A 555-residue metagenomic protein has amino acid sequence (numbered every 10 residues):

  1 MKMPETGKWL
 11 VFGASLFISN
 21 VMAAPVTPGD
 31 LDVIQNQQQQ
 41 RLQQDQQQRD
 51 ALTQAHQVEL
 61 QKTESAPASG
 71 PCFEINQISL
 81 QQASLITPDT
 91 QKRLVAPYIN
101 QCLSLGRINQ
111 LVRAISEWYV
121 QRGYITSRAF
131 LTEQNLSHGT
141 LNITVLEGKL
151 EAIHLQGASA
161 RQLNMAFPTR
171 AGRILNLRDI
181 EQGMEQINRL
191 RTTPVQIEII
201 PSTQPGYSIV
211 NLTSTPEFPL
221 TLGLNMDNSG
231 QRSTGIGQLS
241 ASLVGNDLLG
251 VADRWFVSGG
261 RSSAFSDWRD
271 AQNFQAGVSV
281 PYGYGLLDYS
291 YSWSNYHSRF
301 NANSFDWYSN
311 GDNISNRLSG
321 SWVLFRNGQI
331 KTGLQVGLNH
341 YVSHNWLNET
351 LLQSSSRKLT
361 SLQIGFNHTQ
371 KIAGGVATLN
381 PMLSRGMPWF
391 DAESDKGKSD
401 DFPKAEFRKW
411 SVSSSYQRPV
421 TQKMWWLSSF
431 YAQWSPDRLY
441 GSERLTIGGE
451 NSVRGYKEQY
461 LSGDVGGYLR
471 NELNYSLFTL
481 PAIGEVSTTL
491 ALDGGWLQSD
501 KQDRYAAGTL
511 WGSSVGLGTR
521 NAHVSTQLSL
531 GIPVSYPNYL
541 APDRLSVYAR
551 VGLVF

Functional and structural regions predicted by a protein language model:
A24-G230, G260-Q272, F430: Periplasmic polypeptide-binding modules associated with outer-membrane biogenesis and secretion
V195, L220-L222, L249-W255, G283-Y289 (+5 more regions): Repeated loop/turn-to-beta-strand initiation elements of outer-membrane beta-barrel proteins
I199, L224-N228, A241, W255-R261 (+8 more regions): Transmembrane beta-barrel strands of outer-membrane/channel proteins
G206, G235-L239, D270-F274, D312-N316 (+6 more regions): Residues that define the transmembrane beta-barrel architecture of outer-membrane proteins
S214, G245-D247, V280, W322-L324 (+6 more regions): Residue-level signature of outer-membrane beta-barrel architecture
L243, L318, L517-S525, D543-F555: Outer-membrane beta-barrel "beta-signal"
S266-H368: Transmembrane beta-barrel wall of Gram-negative outer-membrane proteins
H344-G494, Q498, Y539-A541, V551: C-terminal outer-membrane beta-barrel translocator/porin domains of Gram-negative envelope proteins and their
